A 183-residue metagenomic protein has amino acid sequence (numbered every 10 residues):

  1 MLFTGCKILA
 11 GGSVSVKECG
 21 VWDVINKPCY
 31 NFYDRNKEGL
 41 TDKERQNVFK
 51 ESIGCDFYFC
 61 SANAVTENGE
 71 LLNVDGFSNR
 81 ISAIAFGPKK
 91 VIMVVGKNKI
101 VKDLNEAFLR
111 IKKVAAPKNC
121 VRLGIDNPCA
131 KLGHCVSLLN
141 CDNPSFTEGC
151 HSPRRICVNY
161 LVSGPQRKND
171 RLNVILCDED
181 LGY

Functional and structural regions predicted by a protein language model:
M1-F49, G54-Y58: N-terminal active-site beta-alpha-beta segment that forms phosphate/nucleotide-binding and substrate-recognition loops
E51-Y183: Conserved phosphate- and dinucleotide-binding cores of soluble alpha/beta proteins, encompassing both enzyme active
